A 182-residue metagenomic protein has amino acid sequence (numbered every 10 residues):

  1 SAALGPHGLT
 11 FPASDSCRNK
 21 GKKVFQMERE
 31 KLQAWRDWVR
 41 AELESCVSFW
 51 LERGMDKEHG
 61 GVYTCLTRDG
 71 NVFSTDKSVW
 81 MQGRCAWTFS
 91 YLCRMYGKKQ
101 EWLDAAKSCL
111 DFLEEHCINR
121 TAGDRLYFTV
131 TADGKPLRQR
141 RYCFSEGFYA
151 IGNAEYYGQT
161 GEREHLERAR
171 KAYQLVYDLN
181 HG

Functional and structural regions predicted by a protein language model:
A2, F11-D15: Ser/Thr/Pro/Gly-rich low-complexity, intrinsically disordered segments
G5: Short Gly/Ser/Thr- and charged-rich N-terminal loops/segments that act as flexible capping/hinge elements
S14-R18, K22-G182: Glycan-recognition and catalytic cores of secretory/periplasmic carbohydrate-active enzymes
